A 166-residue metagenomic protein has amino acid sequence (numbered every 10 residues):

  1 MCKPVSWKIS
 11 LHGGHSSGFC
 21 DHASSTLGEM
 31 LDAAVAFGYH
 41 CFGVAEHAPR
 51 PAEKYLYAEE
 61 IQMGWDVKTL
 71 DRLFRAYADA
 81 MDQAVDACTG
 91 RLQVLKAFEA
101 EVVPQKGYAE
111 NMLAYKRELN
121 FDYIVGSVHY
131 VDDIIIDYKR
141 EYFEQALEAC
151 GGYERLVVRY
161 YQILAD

Functional and structural regions predicted by a protein language model:
M1-P104: An N-terminally biased module of ancient metal coordination in phosphate/nucleic-acid-related enzymes
M63-D166: Extended substrate/RNA-proximal surfaces in nucleic-acid metabolism proteins
